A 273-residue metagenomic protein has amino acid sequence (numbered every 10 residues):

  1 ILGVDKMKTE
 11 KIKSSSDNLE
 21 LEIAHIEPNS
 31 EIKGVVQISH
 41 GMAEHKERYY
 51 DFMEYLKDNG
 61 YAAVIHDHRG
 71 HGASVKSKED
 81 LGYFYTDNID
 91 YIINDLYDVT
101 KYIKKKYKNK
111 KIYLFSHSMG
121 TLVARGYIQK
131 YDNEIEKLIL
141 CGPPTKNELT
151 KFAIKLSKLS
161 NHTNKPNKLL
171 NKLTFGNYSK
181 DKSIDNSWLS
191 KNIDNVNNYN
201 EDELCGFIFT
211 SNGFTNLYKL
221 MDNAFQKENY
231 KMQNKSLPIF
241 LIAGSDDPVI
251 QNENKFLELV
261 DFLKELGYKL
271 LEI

Functional and structural regions predicted by a protein language model:
M7-S30: N-terminal cap/lid segment of alpha/beta-hydrolase-fold proteins
I32-G41: Short beta-strand element of the alpha/beta-hydrolase
H40-E44, M119, S245-D246: Active-site glycine-rich loops that stabilize anionic/oxyanionic intermediates across multiple enzyme folds
R48-E79: Conserved alpha/beta-hydrolase
F84-K104: Alpha/beta-hydrolase active-site loop
Y107-S118: Alpha/beta-hydrolase fold nucleophile elbow
A124-L204: Alpha/beta-hydrolase-fold enzymes
L241-A243: Short beta-strand/loop motif that positions the catalytic acidic residue of the alpha/beta-hydrolase fold
